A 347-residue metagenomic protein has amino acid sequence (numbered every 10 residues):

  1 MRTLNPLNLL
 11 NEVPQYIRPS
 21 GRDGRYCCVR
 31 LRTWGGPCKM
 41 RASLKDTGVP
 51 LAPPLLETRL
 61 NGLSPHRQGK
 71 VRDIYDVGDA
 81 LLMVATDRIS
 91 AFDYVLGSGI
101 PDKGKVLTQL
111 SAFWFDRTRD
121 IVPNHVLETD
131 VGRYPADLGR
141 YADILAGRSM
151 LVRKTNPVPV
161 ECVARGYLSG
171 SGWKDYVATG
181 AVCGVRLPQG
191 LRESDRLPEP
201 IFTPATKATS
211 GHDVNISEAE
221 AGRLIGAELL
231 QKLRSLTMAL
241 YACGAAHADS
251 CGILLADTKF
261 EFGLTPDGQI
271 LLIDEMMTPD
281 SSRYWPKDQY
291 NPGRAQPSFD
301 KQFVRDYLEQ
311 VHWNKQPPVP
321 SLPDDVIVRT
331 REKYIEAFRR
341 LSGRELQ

Functional and structural regions predicted by a protein language model:
N5-N8, Y16, Y26: Intrinsic-disorder-associated, low-complexity terminal segments enriched in Asp/Asn/His/Tyr and depleted of Lys/Arg
C27-C28, C38: Cysteine-centered motifs
P50-A205, K315-S321, D325-Q347: Active-site loop/lid in soluble adenylation, ligation, and acyl-transfer enzymes
A164, L255-M276: Conserved metal-phosphate-binding beta-hairpin within the catalytic cores of diverse ATP-dependent phosphoryl-transfer
A178-A181, R186-L229, L272, M276-L341: Anionic ligand-binding catalytic core segments
I225-A256: A long amphipathic alpha-helix within ATP-dependent nucleotide-binding catalytic cores
